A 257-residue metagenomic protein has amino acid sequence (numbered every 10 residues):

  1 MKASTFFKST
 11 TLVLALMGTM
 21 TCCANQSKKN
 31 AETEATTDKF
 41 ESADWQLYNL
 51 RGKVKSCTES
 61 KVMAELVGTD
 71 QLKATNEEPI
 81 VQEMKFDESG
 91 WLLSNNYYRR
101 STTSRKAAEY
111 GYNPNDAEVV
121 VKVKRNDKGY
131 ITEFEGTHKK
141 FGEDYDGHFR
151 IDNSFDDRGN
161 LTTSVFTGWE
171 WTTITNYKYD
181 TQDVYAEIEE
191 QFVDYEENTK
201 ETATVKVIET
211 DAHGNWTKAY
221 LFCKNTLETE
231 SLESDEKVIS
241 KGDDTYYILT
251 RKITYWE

Functional and structural regions predicted by a protein language model:
K2-T11: Bacterial N-terminal signal peptides that target proteins for export
T5, N25-Q26: Short, low-complexity interaction segments enriched in Ser/Thr/Pro/Gly
M20-C22: C-terminal motif of bacterial Sec signal peptides marking the signal peptidase cleavage site
Q26-E257: Buried hydrophobic residues that stabilize the cores of well-folded domains
